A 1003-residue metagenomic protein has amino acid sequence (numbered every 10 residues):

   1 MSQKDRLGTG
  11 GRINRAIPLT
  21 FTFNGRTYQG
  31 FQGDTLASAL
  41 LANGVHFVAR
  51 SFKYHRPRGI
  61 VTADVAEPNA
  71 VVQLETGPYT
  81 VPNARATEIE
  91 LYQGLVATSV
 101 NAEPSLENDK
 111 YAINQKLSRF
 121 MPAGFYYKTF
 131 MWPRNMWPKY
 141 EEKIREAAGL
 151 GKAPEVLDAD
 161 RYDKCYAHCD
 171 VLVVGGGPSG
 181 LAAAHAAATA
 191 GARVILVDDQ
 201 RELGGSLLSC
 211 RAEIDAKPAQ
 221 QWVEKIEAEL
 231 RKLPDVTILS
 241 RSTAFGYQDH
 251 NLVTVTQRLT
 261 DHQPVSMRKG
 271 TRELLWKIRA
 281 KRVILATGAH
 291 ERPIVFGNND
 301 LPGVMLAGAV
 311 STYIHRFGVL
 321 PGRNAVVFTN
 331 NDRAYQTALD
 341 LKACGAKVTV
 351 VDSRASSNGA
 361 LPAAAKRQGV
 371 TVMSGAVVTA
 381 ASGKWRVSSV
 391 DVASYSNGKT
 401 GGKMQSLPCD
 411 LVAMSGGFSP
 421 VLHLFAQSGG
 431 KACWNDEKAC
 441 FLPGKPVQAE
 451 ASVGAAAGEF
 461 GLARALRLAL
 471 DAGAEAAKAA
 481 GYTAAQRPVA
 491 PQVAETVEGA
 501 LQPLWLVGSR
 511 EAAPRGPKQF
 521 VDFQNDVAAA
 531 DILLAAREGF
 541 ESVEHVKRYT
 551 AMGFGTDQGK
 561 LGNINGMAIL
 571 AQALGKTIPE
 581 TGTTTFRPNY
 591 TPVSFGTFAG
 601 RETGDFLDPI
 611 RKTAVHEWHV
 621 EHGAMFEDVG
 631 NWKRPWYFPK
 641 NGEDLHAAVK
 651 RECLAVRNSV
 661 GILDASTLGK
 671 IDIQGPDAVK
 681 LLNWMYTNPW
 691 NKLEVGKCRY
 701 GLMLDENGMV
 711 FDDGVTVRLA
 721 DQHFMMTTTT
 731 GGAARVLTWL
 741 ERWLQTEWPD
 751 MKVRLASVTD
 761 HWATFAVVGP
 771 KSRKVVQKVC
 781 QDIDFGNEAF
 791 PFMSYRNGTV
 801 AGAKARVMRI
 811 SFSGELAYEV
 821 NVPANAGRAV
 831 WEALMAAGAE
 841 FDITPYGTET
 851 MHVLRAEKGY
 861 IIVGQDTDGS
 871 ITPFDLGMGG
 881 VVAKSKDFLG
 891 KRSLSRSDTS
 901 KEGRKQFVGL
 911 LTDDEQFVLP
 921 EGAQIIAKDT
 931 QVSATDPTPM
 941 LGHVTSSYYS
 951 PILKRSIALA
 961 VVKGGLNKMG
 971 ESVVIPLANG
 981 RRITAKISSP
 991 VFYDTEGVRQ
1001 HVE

Functional and structural regions predicted by a protein language model:
S2-I610, H761: Residues forming the flavin
R26-Y28, W276-I278, K403-L407, D712 (+3 more regions): Short beta-strand segments
S38-V48, P676-L693, K774, K778-I783: A short, contiguous, amphipathic alpha-helix enriched in charged residues
V197, A289, F540, K650-S666 (+3 more regions): Residues forming anionic-ligand binding surfaces in small-molecule and nucleic-acid pockets of primarily soluble enzymes
N565, A573-L704, M709: Acidic, proline/glycine-enriched N-terminal capping motif
K612, H616, V620-E621, R634 (+2 more regions): Conserved, structured C-terminal
K692-W743: Well-ordered mid-protein domain cores that form the structural environment of catalytic cofactors
